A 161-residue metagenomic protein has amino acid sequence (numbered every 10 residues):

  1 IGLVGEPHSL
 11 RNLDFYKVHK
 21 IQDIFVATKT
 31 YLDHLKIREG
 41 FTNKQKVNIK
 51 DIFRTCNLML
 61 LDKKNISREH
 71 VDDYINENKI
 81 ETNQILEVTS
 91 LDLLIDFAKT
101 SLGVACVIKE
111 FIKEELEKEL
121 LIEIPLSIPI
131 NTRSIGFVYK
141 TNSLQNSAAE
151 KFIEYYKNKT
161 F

Functional and structural regions predicted by a protein language model:
I1-C56, I130: Acidic, Gly/Pro-rich loop/turn segments at junctions of secondary structure
L3, F25-V26, L58, E123 (+2 more regions): Generic preference for hydrophobic
L3-G5, A27, D62, V88 (+1 more regions): A short structural motif in glycosyltransferase catalytic domains
E6-P7, K29, K64, K109-F111 (+2 more regions): Short secondary-structure boundary segments
S9-L10, N65-I66, D92-L93, F111 (+1 more regions): Short alpha-helical
D33-L35, T42-K50, R54-N78, N146-S147 (+1 more regions): Secondary-structure junction motif
H70-I124: Hydrophobic hinge/microswitch elements
I124-F161: A late-sequence structural motif
